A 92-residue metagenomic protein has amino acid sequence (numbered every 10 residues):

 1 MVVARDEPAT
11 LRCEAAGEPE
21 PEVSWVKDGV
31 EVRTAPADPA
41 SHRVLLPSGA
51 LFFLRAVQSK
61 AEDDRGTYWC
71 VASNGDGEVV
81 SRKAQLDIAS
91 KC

Functional and structural regions predicted by a protein language model:
M1-C92: Immunoglobulin-superfamily
